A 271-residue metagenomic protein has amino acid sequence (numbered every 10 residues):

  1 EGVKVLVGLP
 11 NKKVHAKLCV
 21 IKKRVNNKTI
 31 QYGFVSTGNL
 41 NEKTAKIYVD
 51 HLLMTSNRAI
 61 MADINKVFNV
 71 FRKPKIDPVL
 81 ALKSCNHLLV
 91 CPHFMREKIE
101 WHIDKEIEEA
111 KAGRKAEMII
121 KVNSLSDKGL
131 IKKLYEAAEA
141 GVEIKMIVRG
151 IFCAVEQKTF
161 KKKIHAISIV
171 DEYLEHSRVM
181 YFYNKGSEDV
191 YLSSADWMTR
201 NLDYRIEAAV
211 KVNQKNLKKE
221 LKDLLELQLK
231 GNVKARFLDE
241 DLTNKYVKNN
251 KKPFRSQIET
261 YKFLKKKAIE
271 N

Functional and structural regions predicted by a protein language model:
E1-T44, M54, A59, P92-N271: PLD/PLD-like phosphodiesterase catalytic module centered on the HKD motif
L40-P74: Mobile "lid/hinge" segments at catalytic clefts and subdomain interfaces of large enzymes
N69-L80, D239: Short, compositionally biased low-complexity segments
K75-L88, G113-K115: Gly-rich Lys/Arg/Thr-decorated short loops/hinges at beta-loop-alpha junctions or inter-strand turns that position
